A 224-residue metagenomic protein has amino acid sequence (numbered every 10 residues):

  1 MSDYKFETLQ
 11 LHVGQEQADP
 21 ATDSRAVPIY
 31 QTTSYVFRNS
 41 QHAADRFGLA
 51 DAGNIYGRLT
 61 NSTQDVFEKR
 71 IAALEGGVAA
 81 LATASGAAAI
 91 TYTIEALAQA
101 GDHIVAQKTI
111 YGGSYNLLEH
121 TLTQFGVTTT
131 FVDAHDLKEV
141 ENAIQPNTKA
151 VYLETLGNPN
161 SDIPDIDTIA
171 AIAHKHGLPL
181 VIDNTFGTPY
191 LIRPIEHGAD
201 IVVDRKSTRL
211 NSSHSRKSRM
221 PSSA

Functional and structural regions predicted by a protein language model:
M1-Y30: Short conserved active-site loop signatures built around small residues
S2, A18, A80-R209, R216-R219: Conserved PLP-enzyme active-site core in the AAT-like
H12, R38-N39, A43, D51-A52 (+4 more regions): Active-site C-terminal subdomain of aminotransferase-like
Q15-Q17, S34-V36, H214: Short polar catalytic/cofactor-binding loops
I29-F37, Q41: C-terminal substrate-binding/catalytic lobe of Rossmann-fold NAD(P)-dependent oxidoreductases
N39-A88, N116-H120: Conserved N-terminal alpha-helix of the aminotransferase class I/II PLP-enzyme fold
